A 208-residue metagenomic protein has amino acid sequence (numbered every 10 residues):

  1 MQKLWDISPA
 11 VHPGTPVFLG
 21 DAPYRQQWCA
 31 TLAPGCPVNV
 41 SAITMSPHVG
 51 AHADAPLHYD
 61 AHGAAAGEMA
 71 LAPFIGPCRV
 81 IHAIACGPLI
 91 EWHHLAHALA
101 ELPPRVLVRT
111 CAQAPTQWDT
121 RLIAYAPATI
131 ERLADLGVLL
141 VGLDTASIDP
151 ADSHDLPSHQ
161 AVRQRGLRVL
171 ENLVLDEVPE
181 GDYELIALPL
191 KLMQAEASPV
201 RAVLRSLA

Functional and structural regions predicted by a protein language model:
M1-A208: Active-/binding-site microenvironments in catalytic and ligand-binding cores
